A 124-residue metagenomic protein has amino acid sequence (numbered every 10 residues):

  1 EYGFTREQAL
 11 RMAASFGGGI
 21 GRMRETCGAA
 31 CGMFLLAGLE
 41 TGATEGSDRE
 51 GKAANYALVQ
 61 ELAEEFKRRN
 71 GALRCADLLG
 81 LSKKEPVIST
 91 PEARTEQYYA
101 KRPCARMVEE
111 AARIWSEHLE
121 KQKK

Functional and structural regions predicted by a protein language model:
E1-M12, A37-L58, K123: Phosphate-handling active-site elements
Y2, I20-T26, K52: Short, surface-exposed loop/turn motifs that are enriched in glycine and acidic residues and include a nearby proline
F4, E25, P103, M107: Short, contiguous, pocket-lining structural segments that sit at or immediately flank catalytic/ligand-binding sites
L10-A14, F34, E109: Short amphipathic alpha-helical segments
F16-R24, E96-K101: A short glycine/serine-rich beta->alpha loop
R24-L35: Conserved phosphate/anionic-ligand binding catalytic regions in large, soluble enzymes, centered on
L35-G42, R113-E117: Short glycine/serine- and small hydrophobic-enriched flexible loop segments
N55-K124: C-terminal binding/interaction regions
